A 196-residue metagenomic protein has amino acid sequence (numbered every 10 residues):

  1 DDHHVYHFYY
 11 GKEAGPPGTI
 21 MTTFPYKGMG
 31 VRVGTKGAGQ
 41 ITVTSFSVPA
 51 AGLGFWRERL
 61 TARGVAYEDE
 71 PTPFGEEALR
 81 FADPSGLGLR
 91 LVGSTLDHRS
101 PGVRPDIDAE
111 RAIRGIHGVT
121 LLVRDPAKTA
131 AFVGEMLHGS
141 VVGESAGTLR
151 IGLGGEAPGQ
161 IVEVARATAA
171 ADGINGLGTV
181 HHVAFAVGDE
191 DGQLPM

Functional and structural regions predicted by a protein language model:
D1, I41-V48, S94-A130, M136 (+2 more regions): N-terminal beta-strand motif that seeds the catalytic metal site of vicinal oxygen chelate
D1-K36, G88-L96, S140-H181, V187-G192 (+1 more regions): Conserved short beta-strand elements that form part of the metal-binding/catalytic scaffold of enzyme active sites
Y6-Y9, P16, G52-G115, G143-E163: Vicinal oxygen chelate
G15-P17, K27-G28, A38-S85, L121-G134 (+1 more regions): Vicinal oxygen chelate
